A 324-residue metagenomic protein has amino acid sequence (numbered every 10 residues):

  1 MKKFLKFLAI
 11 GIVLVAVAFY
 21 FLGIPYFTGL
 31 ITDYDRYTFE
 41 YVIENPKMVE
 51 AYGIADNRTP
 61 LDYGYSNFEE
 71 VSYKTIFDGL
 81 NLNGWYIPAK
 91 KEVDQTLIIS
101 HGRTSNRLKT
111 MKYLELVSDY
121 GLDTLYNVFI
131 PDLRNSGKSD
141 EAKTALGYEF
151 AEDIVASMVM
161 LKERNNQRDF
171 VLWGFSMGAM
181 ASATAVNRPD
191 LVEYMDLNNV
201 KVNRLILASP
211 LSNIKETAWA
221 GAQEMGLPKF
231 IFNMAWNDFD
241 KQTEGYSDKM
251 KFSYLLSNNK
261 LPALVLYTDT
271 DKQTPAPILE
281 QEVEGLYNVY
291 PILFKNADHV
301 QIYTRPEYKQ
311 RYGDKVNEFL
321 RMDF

Functional and structural regions predicted by a protein language model:
M1-D56: N-terminal membrane-anchoring alpha-helices
Y52-K91: N-terminal cap/lid segment of alpha/beta-hydrolase-fold proteins
V117-D140: Conserved alpha/beta-hydrolase
T144-N165: Alpha/beta-hydrolase active-site loop
T184, R188-G245, L255: Hydrolase active-site cap/lid region
N258-N259, V265-Y267: Short beta-strand/loop motif that positions the catalytic acidic residue of the alpha/beta-hydrolase fold
K272-I278: Conserved alpha/beta-hydrolase "acid-adjacent" motif
A297-Q310: Catalytic histidine-centered segment of alpha/beta-hydrolase-like enzymes
